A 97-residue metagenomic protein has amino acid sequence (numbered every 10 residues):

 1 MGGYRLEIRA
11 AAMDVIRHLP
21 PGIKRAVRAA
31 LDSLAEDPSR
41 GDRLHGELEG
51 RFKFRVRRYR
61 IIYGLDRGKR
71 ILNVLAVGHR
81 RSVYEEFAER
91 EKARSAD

Functional and structural regions predicted by a protein language model:
G2-R5, H18, R25, G64-D97: Enriched for short, Lys/Arg-rich terminal
G3-R43: N-terminal first-folded block
S39-S82: Basic/aromatic recognition patch in beta-strand/loop cores that engages polyanionic ligands
